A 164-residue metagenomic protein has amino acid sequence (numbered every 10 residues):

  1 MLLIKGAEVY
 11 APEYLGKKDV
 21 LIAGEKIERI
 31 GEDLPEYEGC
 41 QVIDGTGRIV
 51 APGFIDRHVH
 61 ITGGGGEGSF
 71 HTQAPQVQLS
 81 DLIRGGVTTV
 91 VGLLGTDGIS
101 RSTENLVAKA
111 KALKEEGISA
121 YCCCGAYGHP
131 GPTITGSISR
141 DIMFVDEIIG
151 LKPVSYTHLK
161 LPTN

Functional and structural regions predicted by a protein language model:
M1-L3, V9-A51: Histidine-rich, glycine-flanked metal-binding segment
G45-A108: Metal-associated gating/positioning segment near the N- to mid-region
R57, V90, A120-C122, I149-P153: Hydrophobic faces of well-ordered beta-strands that scaffold small-molecule active sites in alpha/beta enzyme cores
H60, G95, G125-G128, V154-Y156: Active-site beta-loop-alpha junctions enriched in small/polar residues
E116-G117: Alpha-helix-loop-beta-strand connector modules within alpha/beta enzyme cores
G131-S139: Distinct, well-ordered alpha-helical segments
R140-D146: Acidic (Asp/Glu)-rich catalytic clusters
T157-T163: Conserved small/polar residues in nucleotide/adenosyl-binding loops
